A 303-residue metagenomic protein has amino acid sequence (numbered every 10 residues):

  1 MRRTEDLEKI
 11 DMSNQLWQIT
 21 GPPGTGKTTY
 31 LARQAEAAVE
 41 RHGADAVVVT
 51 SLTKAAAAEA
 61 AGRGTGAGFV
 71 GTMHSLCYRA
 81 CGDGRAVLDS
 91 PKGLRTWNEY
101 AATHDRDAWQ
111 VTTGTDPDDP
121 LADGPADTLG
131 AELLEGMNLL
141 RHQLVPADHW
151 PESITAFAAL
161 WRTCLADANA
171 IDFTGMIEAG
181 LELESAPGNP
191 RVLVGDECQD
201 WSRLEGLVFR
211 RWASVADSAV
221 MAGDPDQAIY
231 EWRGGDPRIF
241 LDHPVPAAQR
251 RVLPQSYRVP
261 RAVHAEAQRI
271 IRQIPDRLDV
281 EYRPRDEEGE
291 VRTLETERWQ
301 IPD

Functional and structural regions predicted by a protein language model:
M1-V87: P-loop NTPase Walker
R2-T20, Y30, Q110-V194, R203-V208 (+2 more regions): Accessory N-terminal region flanking or inserted into the helicase ATPase core in nucleic-acid motor proteins
L16, G68, A248, G289-R292: Short, conserved active-site loop motifs that form the nucleotide-linked donor/cofactor pocket
P22-T25, T29, R33, L52-A56 (+4 more regions): Conserved helicase motor core of SF1/SF2 NTP-dependent helicases
R33-E40, G62, E178-S185, L207-S214: Short, well-ordered alpha-helices that flank and scaffold nucleotide-derived cofactor binding pockets
H42-A44, A67, D83-W97, L165 (+3 more regions): Short, polar/flexible loop-turn hinges at active-site or ligand-entry regions and domain interfaces
C77, V87-D118, V215-A228, P244-S256: Conserved phosphoryl-transfer catalytic core
D83, G136, L140, R269-I274: Phosphate/oxyanion-binding loops and surfaces in catalytic or ligand/nucleic-acid-binding neighborhoods
